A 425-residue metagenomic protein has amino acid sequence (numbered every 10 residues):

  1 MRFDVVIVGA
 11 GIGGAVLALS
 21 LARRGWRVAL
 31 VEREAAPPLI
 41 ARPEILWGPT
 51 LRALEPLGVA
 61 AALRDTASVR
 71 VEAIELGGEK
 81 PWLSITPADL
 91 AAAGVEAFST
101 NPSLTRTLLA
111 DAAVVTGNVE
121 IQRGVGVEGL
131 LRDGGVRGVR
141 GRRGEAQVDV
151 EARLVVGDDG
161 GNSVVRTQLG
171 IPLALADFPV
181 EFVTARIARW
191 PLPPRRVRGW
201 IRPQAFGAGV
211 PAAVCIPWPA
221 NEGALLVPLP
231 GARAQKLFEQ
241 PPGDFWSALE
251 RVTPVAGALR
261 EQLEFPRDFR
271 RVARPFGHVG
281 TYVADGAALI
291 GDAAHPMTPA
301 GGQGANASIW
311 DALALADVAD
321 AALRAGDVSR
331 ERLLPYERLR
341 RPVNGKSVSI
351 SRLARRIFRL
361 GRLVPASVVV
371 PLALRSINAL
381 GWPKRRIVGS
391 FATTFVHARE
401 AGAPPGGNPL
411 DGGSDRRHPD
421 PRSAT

Functional and structural regions predicted by a protein language model:
M1, R52, P56-Q168, L175-R186 (+5 more regions): Conserved N-terminal helical subregion
M1-G13: Beta1/beta-strand and adjacent pyrophosphate-binding region of the FAD-binding site in flavoprotein oxidoreductases
I12, A18, R270-L353: Conserved mid-domain beta->alpha element of the FAD-binding
G13, A36, N162: Conserved Rossmann-like nucleotide-cofactor binding loop
A22-R42: Glycine-rich FAD pyrophosphate-binding loop
A35-E55: Conserved N-terminal glycine-rich FAD pyrophosphate-binding loop of Rossmann-like flavoproteins
V136-R142, A146-D149, L154-R270, R274: Conserved FAD-binding catalytic core of PHBH/FMO-like flavoproteins
V318-T425: C-terminal helical "tail/cap" subdomain of flavin- and related membrane-associated enzymes
